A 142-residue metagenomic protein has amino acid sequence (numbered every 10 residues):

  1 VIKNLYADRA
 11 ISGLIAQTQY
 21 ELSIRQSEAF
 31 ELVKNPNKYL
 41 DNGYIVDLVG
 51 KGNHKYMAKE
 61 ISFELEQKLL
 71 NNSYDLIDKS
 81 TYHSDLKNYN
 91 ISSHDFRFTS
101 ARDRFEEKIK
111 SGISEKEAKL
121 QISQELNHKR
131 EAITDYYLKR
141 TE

Functional and structural regions predicted by a protein language model:
V1-R25: Basic, Lys/Arg- and aromatic-enriched nucleic-acid-binding interface segment
I11, I24-R25, Y56-M57, R97-S100: Short, cationic motifs built from Arg/Lys/His that form the positively charged side of catalytic pockets
I15-A16, S27-L32, I122: Alpha-helix N-cap/helix-start motif at helix boundaries, enriched for small hydrophobics
L22, E31-L65: Conserved tyrosine-mediated DNA breakage-rejoining catalytic core shared by Y-recombinases
K34, V46, D75-T81, L86 (+2 more regions): Catalytic phosphate/metal-binding cores of nucleic-acid and nucleotide-processing enzymes, i.e., regions that mediate
G50-S93: C-terminal catalytic core of Y-nucleophile DNA break-rejoin enzymes
K51, Q124-E142: Catalytic-site neighborhood detector that most strongly recognizes the C-terminal catalytic loop/helix of tyrosine
L86-K110, E115-Q124, H128: Short basic/aromatic active-site micro-motif
